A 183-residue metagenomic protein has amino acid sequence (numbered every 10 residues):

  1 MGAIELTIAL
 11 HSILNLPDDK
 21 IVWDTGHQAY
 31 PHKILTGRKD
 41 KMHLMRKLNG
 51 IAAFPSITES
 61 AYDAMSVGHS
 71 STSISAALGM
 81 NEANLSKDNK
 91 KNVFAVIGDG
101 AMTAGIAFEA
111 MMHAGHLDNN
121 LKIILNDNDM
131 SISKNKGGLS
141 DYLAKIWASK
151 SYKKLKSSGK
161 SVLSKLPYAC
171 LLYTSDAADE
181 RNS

Functional and structural regions predicted by a protein language model:
M1-L117: Cofactor-binding active-site loop characterized by glycine-rich and histidine/acidic residues
Y30-I34, K41-M45, L139-I146, L155-V162 (+1 more regions): Generic structural signal of hydrophobic/aromatic residues within well-ordered alpha-helices of folded domains
A53-D63, L163-S175: Gly-rich Lys/Arg/Thr-decorated short loops/hinges at beta-loop-alpha junctions or inter-strand turns that position
K87, D141-L143, E180: N-terminal alpha/beta PP-like core and its mobile active-site loop of ThDP/TPP-dependent enzymes
G98, N126, A178: Single, functionally critical "micro-switch" positions that shape active/binding sites and transmembrane helices
M102-F108, S131-L139, R181-N182: Extended hydrophobic secondary-structure segments
G115-S164: Mobile "lid/hinge" segments at catalytic clefts and subdomain interfaces of large enzymes
Y173-S183: Single conserved hydrophobic/aromatic residue that forms the stacking wall/gate of nucleotide- or nucleobase-binding
